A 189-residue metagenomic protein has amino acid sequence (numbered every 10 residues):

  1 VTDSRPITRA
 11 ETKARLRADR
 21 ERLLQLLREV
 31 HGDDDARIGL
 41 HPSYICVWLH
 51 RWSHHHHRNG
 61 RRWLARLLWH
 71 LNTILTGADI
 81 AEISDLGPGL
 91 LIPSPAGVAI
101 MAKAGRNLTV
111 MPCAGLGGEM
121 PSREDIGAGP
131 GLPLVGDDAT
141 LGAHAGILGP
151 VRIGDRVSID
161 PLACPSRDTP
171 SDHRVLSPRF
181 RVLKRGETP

Functional and structural regions predicted by a protein language model:
V1-T76, E187-P189: Terminal amphipathic alpha-helical/low-complexity segments used for targeting or macromolecular assembly
T76, A81-E82, G87-P88, P93-I100 (+10 more regions): Left-handed beta-helix
P121-S122: Acidic/polar low-complexity surface segments
D125-I126: Active-site-adjacent structural elements in folded domains
